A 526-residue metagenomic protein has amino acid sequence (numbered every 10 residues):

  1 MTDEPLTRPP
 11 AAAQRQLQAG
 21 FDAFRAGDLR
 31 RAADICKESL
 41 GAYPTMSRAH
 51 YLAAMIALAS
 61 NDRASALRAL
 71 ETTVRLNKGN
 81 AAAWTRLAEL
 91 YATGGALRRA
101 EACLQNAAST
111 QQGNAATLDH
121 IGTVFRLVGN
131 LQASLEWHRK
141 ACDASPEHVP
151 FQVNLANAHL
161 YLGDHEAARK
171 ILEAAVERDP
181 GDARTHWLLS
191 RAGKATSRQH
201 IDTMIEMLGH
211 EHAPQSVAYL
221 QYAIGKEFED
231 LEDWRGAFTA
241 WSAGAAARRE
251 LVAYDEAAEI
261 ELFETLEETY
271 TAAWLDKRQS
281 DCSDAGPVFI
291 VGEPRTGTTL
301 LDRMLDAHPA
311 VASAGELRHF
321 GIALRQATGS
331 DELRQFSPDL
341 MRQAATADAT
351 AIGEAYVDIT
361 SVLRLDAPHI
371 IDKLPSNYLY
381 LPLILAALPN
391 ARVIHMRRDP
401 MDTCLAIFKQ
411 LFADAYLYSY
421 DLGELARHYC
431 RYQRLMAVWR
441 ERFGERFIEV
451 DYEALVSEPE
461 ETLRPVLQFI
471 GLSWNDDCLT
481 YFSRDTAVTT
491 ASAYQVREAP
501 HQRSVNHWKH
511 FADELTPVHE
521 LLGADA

Functional and structural regions predicted by a protein language model:
A23, A57, Y91, F125 (+4 more regions): Residue at a conserved register position within TPR or TPR-like alpha-solenoid repeats
A42, R75-L76, T110-Q111, A144 (+3 more regions): Structural marker of alpha-solenoid helical repeat scaffolds
L52, R86, H120, N154 (+2 more regions): Canonical tetratricopeptide repeat
R169, H186, S190, I201-A213 (+5 more regions): PAPS-dependent sulfotransferases, especially Golgi type II membrane carbohydrate sulfotransferases
R278-A386, R392, M396: Phosphate-binding active sites in nucleotide-utilizing proteins
